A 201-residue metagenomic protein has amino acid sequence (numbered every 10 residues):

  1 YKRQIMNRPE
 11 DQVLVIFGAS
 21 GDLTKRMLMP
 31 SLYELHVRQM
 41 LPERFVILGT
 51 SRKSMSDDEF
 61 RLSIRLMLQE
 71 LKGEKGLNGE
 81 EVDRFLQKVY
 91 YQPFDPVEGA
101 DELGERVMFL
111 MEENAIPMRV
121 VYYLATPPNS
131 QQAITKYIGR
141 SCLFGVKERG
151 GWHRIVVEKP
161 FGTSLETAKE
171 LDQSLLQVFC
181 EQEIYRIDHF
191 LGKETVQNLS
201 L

Functional and structural regions predicted by a protein language model:
I5-V157, F161-L201: Secretory/organelle targeting and membrane-embedding segments
